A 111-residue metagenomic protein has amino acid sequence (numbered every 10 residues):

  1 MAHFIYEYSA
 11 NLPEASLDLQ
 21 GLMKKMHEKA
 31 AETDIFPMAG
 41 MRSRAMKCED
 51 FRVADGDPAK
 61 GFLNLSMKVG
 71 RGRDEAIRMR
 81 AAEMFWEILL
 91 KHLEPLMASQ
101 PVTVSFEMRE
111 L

Functional and structural regions predicted by a protein language model:
M1-I5, M41-K68: Short edge beta-strands and adjacent turn/loop segments
Y8-E14: Short polar catalytic/cofactor-binding loops
S9, R44-C48, E107-L111: Short loop/turn motifs enriched for small/polar and acidic residues
E14-A15, I77: Secondary-structure boundary/capping motif
D18-K24: Alpha-helical assembly-interface signal, strongest on the long, hydrophobic N-terminal helix that forms
K25-R42: Short, well-structured hydrophobic secondary-structure segments
M41, E94-L111: A short amphipathic beta-strand at an alpha->beta junction
D55-P95: Mid-chain, well-packed structural core segment of small domains
